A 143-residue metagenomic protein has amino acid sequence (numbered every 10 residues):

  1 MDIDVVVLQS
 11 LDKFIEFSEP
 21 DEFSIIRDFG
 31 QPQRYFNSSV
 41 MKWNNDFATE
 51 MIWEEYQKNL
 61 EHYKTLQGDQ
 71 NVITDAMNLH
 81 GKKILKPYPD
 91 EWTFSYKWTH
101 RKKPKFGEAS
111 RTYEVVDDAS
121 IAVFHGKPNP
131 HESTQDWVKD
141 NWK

Functional and structural regions predicted by a protein language model:
M1, F36-S39, D69, D117-D118: Residues that flank catalytic or metal-binding motifs in active/ligand-binding sites
M1-Y35, K42-W43: GT-A fold catalytic core of metal-dependent nucleotide-sugar glycosyltransferases, centered on the diacidic
F14-E16, S38-V40, Y56, D136-V138: Short, glycine/charged-enriched secondary-structure capping and boundary segments
F23, V40, A119-I121: Residue-level preference for the first positions of well-ordered beta-strands
N45-K143: A glycosyltransferase accessory/donor-loop signature
